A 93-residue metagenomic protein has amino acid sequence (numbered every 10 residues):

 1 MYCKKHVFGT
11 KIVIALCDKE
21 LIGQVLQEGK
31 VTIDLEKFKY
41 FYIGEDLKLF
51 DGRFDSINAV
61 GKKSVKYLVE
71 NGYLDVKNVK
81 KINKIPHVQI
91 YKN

Functional and structural regions predicted by a protein language model:
M1-D55, A59, V79, V88-K92: Conserved mixed alpha/beta catalytic, RNA-binding, or beta-rich assembly cores of soluble enzyme, regulatory
Q24-V25, K66-L68: Short active-site-adjacent structural elements
K62-K63: Alpha-helix/helix-capping structural signal
Y67-K92: C-terminal structural segments of small proteins and small subunits
